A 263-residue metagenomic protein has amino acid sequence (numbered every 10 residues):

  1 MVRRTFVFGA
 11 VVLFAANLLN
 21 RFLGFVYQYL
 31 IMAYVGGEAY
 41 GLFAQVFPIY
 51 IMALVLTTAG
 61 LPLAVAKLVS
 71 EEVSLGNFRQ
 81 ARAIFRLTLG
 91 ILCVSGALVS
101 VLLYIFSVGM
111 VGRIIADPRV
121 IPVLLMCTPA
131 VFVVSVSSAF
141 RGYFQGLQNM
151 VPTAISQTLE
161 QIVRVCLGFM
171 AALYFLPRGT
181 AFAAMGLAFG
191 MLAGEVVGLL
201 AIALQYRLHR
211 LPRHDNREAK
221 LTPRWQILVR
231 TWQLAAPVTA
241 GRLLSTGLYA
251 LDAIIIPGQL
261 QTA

Functional and structural regions predicted by a protein language model:
M1-L23, A83, A219-R242: N-terminal membrane topogenesis motif
F22-Y40, V111-G112, F175, T239-A263: Helix-terminus/linker motif at the lipid-water interface of multi-pass membrane proteins
I31-M52, T180, A184-M185, I227-L234 (+1 more regions): Interfacial/gating helices of multi-pass transporter permease domains
A44-V69, P129-F132, A250-L251: Small-residue-rich midsections of specific transmembrane alpha-helices
L98-A116: Short membrane-interface helical motifs at transmembrane helix boundaries in multi-pass membrane transporters
V101, A116-A139: Alpha-helical transmembrane segments of multi-pass membrane proteins
V134-S156: Membrane-interface junctions at transmembrane-helix termini in multi-pass inner-membrane proteins
S156-G168, R178-L208, G241: Hydrophobic alpha-helical transmembrane segments
